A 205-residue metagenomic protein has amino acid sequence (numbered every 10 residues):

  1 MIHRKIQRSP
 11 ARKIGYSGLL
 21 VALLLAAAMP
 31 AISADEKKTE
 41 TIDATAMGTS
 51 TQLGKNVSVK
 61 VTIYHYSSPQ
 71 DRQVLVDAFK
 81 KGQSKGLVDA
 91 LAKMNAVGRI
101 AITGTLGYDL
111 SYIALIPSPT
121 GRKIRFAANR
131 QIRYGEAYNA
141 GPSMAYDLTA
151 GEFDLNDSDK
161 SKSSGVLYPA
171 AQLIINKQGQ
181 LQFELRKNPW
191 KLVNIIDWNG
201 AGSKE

Functional and structural regions predicted by a protein language model:
M1-K13: N-terminal secretory signal peptides that target proteins for export/translocation
K13-Y16, A46: Intrinsically disordered, low-complexity segments enriched in small/polar residues
S17-A28: Bacterial N-terminal signal peptides
M29-A34: Sec/Tat signal peptide C-region and signal peptidase I cleavage site
D35-E205: Long, low-hydrophobicity ectodomains and other hydrophilic envelope-associated domains
